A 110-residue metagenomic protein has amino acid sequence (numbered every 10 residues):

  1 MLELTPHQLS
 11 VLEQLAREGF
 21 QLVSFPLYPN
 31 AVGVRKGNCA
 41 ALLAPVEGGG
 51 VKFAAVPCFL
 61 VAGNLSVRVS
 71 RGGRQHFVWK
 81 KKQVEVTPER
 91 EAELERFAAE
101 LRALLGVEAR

Functional and structural regions predicted by a protein language model:
M1-G37, R110: Negatively charged, low-complexity tracts enriched in Asp/Glu with abundant Ser/Thr
Q8, S66-R110: Ampiphathic alpha-helical segments that act as solvent-exposed interaction surfaces
L15, F20-L22, V32-V34, A41-L43 (+3 more regions): Hydrophobic beta-strand residues in large extracellular and virion-surface proteins
S24, Y28, G33-R35, P45-E47 (+4 more regions): Generic detector of ordered, mature protein regions
A41-E85: Intrinsically disordered, low-complexity regulatory segments enriched in Ser/Thr/Pro and charged residues
